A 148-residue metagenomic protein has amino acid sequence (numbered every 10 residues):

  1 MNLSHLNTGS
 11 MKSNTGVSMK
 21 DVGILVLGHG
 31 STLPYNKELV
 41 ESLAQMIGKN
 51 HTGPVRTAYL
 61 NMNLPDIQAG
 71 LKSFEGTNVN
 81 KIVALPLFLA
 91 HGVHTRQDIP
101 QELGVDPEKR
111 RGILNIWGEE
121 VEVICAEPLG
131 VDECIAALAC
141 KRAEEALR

Functional and structural regions predicted by a protein language model:
N2-R148: Active-site-proximal alpha-helix that buttresses catalytic centers in soluble enzyme cores
